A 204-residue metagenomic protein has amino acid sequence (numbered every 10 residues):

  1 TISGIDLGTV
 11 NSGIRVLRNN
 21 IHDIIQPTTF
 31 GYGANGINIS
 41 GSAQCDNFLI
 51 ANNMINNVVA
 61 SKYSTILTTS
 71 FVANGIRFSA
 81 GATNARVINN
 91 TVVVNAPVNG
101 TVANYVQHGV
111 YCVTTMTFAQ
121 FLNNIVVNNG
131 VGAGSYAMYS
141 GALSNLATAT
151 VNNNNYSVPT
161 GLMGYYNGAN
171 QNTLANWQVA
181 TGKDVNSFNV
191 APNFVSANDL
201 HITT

Functional and structural regions predicted by a protein language model:
T1-G8, T29-S42, S64-S79, T101-V113 (+1 more regions): Extracellular beta-strand/beta-solenoid scaffold signature
T1-S3, S12-P27, C45-K62, G75-R77 (+5 more regions): Right-handed parallel beta-helix
G33-N35, V72-A73, A137-T160, N167 (+1 more regions): Beta-propeller fold recognition
G100, A133-S135, G161-G168, V185-F188: Acidic/polar loop patches that form or flank catalytic/metal-binding clefts of enzymes that bind anionic ligands
V102-A103, V127-G134, N155-G161: Short acidic (Asp/Glu) and glycine-rich catalytic loops that position anionic groups and cofactors
T150, N155-G161, Q171-T204: C-terminal accessory segments
